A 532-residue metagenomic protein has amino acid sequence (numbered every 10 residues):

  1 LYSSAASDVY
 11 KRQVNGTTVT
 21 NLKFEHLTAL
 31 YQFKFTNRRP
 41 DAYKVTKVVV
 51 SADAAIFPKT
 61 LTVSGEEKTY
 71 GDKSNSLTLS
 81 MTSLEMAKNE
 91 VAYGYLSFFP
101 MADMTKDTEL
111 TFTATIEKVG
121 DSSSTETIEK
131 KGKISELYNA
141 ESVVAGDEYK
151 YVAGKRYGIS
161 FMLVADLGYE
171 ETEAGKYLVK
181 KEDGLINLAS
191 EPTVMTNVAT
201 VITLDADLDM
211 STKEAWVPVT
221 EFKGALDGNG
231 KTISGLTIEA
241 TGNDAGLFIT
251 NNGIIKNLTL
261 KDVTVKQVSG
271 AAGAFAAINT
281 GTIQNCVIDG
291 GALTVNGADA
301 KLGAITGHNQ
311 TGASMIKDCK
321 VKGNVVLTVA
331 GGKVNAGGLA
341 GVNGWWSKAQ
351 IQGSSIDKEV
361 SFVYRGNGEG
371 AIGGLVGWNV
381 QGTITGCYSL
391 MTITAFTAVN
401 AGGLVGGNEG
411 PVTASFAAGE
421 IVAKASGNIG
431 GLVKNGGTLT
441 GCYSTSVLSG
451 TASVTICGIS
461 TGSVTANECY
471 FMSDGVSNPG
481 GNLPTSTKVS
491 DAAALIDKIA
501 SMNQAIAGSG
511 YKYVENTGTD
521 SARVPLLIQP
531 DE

Functional and structural regions predicted by a protein language model:
L1, K44-A145: Tryptophan-paired
L1-A6, Y10: Single conserved hydrophobic/aromatic residue that forms the stacking wall/gate of nucleotide- or nucleobase-binding
Y10-Q13, V164: Short, low-complexity export/processing leader segments characterized by acidic and small residues
V14-L22: Surface-exposed ligand/attachment interfaces on beta-rich extracellular proteins
N21-T28, L96-M104, Y151-A165: Conserved "repeat-terminator" motif of extracellular CCP/Sushi domains
K23-T36, I316, I351: A short, Gly/Thr-enriched small/hydrophobic beta-strand-prone motif that recurs across taxa
L27-L30, D41-V45, I255: Extended extracellular/luminal ectodomain segments enriched in beta-structured repeat modules
Y138, D166-E532: Predominantly extracellular beta-rich ligand-binding scaffolds that present long acidic/polar faces for carbohydrate
